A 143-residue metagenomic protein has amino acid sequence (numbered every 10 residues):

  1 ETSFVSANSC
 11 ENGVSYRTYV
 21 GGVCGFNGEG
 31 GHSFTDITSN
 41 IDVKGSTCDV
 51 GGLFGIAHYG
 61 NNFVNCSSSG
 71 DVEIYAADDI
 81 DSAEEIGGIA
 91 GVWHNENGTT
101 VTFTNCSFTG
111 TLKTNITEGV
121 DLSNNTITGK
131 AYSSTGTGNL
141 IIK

Functional and structural regions predicted by a protein language model:
E1-K143: Surface-exposed loop/turn motifs in large extracellular/passenger domains
